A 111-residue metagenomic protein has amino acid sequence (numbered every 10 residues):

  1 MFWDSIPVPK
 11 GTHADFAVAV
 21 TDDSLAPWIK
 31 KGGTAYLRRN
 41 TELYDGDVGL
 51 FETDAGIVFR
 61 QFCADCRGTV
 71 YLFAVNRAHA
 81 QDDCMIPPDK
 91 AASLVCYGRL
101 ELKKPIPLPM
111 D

Functional and structural regions predicted by a protein language model:
M1-S5: Extended boundary segments
V8-D111: Acidic/glycine-rich C-terminal interaction modules and beta/coil loop segments that lie outside canonical DNA-binding
